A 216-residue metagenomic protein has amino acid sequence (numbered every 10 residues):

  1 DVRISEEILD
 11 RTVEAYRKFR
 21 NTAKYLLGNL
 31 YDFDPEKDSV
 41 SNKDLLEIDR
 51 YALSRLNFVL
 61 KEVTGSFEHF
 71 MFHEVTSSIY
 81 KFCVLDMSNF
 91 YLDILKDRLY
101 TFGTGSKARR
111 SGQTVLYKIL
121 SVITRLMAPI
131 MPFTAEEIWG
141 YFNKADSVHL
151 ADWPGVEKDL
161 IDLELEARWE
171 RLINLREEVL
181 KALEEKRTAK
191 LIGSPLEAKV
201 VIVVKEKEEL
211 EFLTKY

Functional and structural regions predicted by a protein language model:
D1, S88-L92: Secretory-pathway/luminal and periplasmic proteins that interact with or process carbohydrate-rich
D1-E14, H69, H73, D159-E170: Conserved phosphate-binding loops in nucleotide/dinucleotide-binding enzymes
D1-K43, N143-K144, L191-S194: Catalytic adenosine-cofactor/nucleotide-binding cores of aminoacyl-tRNA synthetases and other
V2-L27, S77-Y80, S111-F133: Structured ligand/cofactor/substrate-binding pocket environments in proteins
F33-T64, D93-A182, A189-E206, L210-T214: Acidic, turn-prone loop/beta-hairpin segments
V63-I79: Active-site lining segments of carbohydrate-active enzymes
C83-V84: Hydrophobic residues within the alpha-helices of tandem HEAT/HEAT-like
